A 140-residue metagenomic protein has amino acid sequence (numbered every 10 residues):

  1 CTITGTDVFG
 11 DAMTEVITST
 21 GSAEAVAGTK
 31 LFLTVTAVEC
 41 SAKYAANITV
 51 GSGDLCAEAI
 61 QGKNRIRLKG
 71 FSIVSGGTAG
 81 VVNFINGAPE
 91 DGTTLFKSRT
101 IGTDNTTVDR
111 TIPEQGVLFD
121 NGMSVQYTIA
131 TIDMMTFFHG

Functional and structural regions predicted by a protein language model:
C1-C56: Beta-strand-rich solenoidal segments
T2-D7, N47-G77, V82, Y127-G140: C-terminal interaction-tip segments
V8-V16, E90-T100: Surface-exposed loop/edge segments in extracytoplasmic proteins
T14, I66-L68, T107-T111: Intrinsic-disorder/low-complexity, polar/charged segments enriched in Ser/Thr/Lys/Arg/Asp/Glu/Gln
S22-E24, G92-T93, M134: A short local loop/turn or secondary-structure capping micro-motif enriched for an aromatic residue
G28-Y44, K69-F71, G116-A130: Noncatalytic modules at the cell exterior or secretory-pathway interfaces, chiefly beta-strand-rich lectin/adhesion
G77-F96: Surface-exposed turn/loop modules enriched in turn-prone residues
F96-H139: Surface-exposed molecular-recognition determinants
